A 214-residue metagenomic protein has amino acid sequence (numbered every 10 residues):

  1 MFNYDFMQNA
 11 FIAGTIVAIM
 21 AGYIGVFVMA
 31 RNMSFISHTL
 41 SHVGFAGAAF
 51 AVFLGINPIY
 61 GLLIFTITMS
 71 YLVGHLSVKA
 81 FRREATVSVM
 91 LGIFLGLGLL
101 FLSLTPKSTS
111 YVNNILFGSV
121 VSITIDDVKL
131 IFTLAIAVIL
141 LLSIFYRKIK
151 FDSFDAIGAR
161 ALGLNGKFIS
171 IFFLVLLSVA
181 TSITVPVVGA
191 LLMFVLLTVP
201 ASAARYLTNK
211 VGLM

Functional and structural regions predicted by a protein language model:
M1-A18: Membrane-interfacial amphipathic/re-entrant helices at transmembrane-helix boundaries
D5-N9, A80, V87-R147: Transmembrane helix-bundle core of multi-pass membrane transporters and related energy-transducing complexes
F6-F11, R31-L40, L72-T86, G163-I169 (+1 more regions): Hydrophobic alpha-helical transmembrane segments
F11-I16, I59-I64, S88-V89, V128-T133 (+2 more regions): Hydrophobic alpha-helical transmembrane segments
T15, I19-Y23, I64-L72, L97 (+2 more regions): Generic alpha-helical transmembrane segments of integral inner-membrane proteins, especially permease/transport modules
I19, S41-G44, I67-T68, I93 (+2 more regions): Hydrophobic alpha-helical segments embedded in the membrane of multi-pass proteins
V26-S108, A204-M214: Short loop segments and helix-boundary regions at transmembrane helix junctions of multi-pass inner-membrane proteins
D127-V199: Helix-loop-helix "hairpin" substructures at the membrane interface of multi-pass membrane proteins
